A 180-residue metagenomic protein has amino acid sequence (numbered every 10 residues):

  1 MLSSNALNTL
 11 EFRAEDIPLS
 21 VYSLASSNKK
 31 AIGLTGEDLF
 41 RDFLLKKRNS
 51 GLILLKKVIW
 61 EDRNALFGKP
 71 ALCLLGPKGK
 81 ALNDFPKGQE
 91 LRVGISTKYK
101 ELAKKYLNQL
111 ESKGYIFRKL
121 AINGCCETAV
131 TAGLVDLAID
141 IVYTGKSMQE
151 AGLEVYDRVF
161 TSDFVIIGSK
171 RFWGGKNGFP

Functional and structural regions predicted by a protein language model:
M1-P180: Domain-level signature for soluble enzymes in the chorismate/prephenate branch of the shikimate pathway
